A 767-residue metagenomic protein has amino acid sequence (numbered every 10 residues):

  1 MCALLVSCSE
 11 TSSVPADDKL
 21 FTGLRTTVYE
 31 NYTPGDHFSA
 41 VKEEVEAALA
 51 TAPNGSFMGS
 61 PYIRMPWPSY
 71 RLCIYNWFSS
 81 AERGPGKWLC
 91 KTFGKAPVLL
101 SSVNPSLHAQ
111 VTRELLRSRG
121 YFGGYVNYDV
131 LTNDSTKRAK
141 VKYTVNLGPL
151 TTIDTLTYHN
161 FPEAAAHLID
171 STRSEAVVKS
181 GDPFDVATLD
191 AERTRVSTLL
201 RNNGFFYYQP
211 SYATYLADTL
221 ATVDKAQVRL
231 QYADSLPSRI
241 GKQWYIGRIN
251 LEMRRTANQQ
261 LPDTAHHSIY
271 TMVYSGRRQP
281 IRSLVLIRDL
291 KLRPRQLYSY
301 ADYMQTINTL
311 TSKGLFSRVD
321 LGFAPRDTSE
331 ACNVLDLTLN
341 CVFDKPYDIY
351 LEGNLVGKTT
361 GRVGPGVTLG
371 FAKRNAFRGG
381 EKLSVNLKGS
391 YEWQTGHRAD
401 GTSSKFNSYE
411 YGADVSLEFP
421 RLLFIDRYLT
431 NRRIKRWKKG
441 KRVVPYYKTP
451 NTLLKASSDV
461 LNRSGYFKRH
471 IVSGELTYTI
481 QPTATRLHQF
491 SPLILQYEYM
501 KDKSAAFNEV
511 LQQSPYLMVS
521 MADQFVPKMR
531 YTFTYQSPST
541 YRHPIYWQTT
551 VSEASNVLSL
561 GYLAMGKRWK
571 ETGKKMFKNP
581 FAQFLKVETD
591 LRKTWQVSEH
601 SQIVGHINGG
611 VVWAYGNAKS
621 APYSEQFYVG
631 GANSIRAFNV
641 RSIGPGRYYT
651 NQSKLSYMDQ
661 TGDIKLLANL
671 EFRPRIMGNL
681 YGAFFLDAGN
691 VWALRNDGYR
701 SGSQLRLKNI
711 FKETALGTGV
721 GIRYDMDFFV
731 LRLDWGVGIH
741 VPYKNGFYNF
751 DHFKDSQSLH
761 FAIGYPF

Functional and structural regions predicted by a protein language model:
L4-S7: C-terminal motif of bacterial Sec signal peptides marking the signal peptidase cleavage site
S9-S312, L321, V334: Interaction-mediating elements
S12, E30, V145-P149, N160 (+14 more regions): Flexible glycine-/small-residue-rich
L100, V111, D134-K140, T151-I153 (+12 more regions): Extracytoplasmic
A165-L168, Q279-P280, S299-Q548, R636-A637 (+4 more regions): Gram-negative/organellar outer-membrane beta-barrel architecture
G276, V356-T360, L487-R675, F684-R695 (+1 more regions): C-terminal outer-membrane beta-barrel translocator/porin domains of Gram-negative envelope proteins and their
L310, F371, L417, T549 (+7 more regions): Hydrophobic, well-ordered secondary-structure elements that form the walls of internal hydrophobic environments
S701-N749: C-terminal structured "cap/appendage" subdomains that terminate the fold
